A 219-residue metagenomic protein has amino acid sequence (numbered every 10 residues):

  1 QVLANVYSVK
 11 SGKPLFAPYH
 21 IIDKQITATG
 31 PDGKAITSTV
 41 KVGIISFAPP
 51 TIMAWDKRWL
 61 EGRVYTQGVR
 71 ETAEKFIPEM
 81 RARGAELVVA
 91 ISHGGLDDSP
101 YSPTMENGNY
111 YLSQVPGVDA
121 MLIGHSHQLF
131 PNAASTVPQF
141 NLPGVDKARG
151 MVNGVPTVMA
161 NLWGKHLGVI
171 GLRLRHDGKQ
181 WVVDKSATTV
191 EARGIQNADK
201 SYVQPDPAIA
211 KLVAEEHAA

Functional and structural regions predicted by a protein language model:
Q1-G194: Acidic, metal/ion-coordinating pockets
R81-R83, Q180-V182, V190-A219: Non-catalytic terminal accessory segments
